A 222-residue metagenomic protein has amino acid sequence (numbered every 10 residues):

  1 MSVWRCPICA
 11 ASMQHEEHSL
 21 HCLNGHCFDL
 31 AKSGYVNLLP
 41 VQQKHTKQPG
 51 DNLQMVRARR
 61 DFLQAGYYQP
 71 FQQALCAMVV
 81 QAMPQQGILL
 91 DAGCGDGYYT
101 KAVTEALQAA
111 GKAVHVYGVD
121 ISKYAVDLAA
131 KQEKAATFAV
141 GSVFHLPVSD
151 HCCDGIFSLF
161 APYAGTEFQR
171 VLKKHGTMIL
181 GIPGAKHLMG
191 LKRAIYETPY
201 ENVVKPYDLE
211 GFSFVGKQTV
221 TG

Functional and structural regions predicted by a protein language model:
M1-Q48: N-terminal auxiliary segments of SAM/dcSAM-dependent transferases
H45, G50-A74, M78: Class I SAM-dependent methyltransferase Rossmann-like catalytic core, especially the SAM/SAH-binding loop
Q86-G95: Conserved class I S-adenosyl-L-methionine
D96-G111: Conserved SAM-binding loop of SAM-dependent methyltransferases across substrates and taxa, primarily the Class I
S122: Conserved SAM/SAH-binding beta-strand->alpha-helix loop
F144-G155: A short acidic, Gly/Pro-enriched loop at the edge of an enzyme's catalytic core that lines a small-molecule cofactor
G165-I179: A short glycine-rich, Lys/Arg-flanked "PGG" loop and its adjoining helix->strand segment in the class I
T177-D208: Conserved class I S-adenosyl-L-methionine
